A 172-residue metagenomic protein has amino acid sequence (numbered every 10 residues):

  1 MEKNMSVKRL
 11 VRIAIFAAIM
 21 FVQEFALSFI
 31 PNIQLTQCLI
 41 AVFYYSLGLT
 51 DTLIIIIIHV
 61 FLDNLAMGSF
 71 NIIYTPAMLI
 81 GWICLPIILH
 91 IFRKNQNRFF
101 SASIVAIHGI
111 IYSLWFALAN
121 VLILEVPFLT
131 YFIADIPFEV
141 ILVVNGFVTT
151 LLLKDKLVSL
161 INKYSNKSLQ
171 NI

Functional and structural regions predicted by a protein language model:
M1-V42, T50-D51: Hydrophobic transmembrane alpha-helices
S6-R9, L49-I54, N95-F100, P127-F128: Membrane-helix interface segments
M20-Q34, I58-I91: Interfacial aromatic-anchored transmembrane helix boundaries in multi-pass membrane proteins
L35-I54, C84-F92: Generic transmembrane alpha-helix motif of multi-pass integral membrane proteins
Q37-C38, D51-F61, F138, L142-N145 (+1 more regions): Pore-lining transmembrane helices
C38-A41, N64, W82, P86 (+2 more regions): Hydrophobic transmembrane alpha-helices of multi-pass small-molecule transporters
T52-L62, F100-G109: Central hydrophobic cores of alpha-helical transmembrane segments in multi-pass integral membrane proteins
N71-P76, I91, N95-I172: Membrane-embedded alpha-helical hairpins and interfacial helices in multi-pass inner-membrane proteins
